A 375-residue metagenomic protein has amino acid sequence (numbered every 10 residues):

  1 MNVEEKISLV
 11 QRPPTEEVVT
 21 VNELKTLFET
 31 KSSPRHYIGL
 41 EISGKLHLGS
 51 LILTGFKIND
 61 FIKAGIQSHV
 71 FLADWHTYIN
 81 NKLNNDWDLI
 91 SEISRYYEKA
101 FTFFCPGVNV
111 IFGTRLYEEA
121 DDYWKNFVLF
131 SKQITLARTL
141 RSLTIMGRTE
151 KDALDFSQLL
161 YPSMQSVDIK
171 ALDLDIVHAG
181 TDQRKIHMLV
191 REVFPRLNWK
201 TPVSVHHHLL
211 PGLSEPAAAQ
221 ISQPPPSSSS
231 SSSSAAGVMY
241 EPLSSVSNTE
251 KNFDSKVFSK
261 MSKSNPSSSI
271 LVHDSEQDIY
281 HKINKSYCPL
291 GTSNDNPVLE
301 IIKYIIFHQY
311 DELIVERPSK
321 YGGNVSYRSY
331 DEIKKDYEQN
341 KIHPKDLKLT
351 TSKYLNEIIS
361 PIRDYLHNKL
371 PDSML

Functional and structural regions predicted by a protein language model:
M1-Q11, V19, S227-S234, L375: Eukaryotic N-terminal low-complexity, Ser/Thr- and Lys/Arg-rich leader segments that predominantly function as
P14-N81, V177-R184, V190: N-terminal catalytic cores of NTP/NDP-binding nucleotidyl/phosphoryl-transfer enzymes
T15-T20, I111, I270-V272: Short acidic-hydrophobic, aromatic-tinged amphipathic segments that line or gate anion-handling sites
H47, F101, F258: Divalent metal-coordination and catalytic microenvironments
L72-N85, H207-L213: Short connector loops at secondary-structure junctions
N80, W87-H208, A236: Divalent-metal (Mg2+/Mn2+/Ca2+)-assisted nucleotide/phosphate chemistry catalytic cores
N84-W87, A218-Q220: Short low-complexity, flexible loop/linker segments enriched in glycine and/or proline with clustered acidic
S166, R184-M188, E192-L375: Conserved nucleotide- and phosphate/pyrophosphate-binding catalytic cores in adenylate/nucleotidyl-handling enzymes
